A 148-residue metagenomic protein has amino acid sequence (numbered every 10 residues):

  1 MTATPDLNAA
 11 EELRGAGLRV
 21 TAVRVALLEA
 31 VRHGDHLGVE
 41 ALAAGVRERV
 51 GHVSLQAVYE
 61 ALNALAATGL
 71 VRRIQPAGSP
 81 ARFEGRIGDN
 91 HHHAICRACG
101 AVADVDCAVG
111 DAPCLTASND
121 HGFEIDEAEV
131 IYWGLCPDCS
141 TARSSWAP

Functional and structural regions predicted by a protein language model:
M1-P5, P148: Short, intrinsically disordered or compositionally biased N-terminal tails of bacterial proteins
T4-G17: Short, Lys/Arg-enriched N-terminal segment that forms or immediately precedes the first helix of a structured domain
V20-A22, H33-G38: Short capping segments at the starts of secondary-structure elements
V25-A30: Pre-recognition alpha-helix immediately N-terminal to the DNA-recognition helix within helix-turn-helix or winged-helix
A41-R47: A short acidic, leucine-rich amphipathic alpha-helix
V58-T68: Basic amphipathic alpha-helical segments that dock to polyanions
T68-P148: Non-DNA-binding regulatory cores of transcription-related proteins, predominantly C-terminal effector-binding
